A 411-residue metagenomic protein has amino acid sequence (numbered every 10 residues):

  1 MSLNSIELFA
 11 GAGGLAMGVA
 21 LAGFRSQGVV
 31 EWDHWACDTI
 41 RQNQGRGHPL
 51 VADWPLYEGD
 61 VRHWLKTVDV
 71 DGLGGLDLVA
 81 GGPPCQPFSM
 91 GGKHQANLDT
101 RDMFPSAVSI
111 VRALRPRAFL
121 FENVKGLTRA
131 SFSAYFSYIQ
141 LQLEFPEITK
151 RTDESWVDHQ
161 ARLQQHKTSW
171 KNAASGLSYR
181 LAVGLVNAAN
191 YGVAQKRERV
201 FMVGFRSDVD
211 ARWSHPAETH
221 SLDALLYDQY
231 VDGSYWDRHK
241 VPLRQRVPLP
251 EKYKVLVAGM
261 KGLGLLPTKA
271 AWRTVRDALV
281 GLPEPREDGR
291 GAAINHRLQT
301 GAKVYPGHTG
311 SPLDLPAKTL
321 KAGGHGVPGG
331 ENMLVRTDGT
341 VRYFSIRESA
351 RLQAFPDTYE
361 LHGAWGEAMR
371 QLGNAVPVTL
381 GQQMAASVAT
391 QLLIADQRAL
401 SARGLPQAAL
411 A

Functional and structural regions predicted by a protein language model:
S5-V19, V61, L73-G91, A118-V124 (+4 more regions): Conserved proline-anchored active-site loop of SAM-dependent methyltransferases that bridges a beta-strand
S26-Q27: Short beta-strand element of Class I
V30-H34, E122-N123: Conserved acidic E/D residue at the C-terminus of a beta-strand in Rossmann-like folds
D33, P55-H63, L185-A189: Conserved acidic residues
H34-T39, M103: Conserved short alpha-helix immediately C-terminal to the canonical SAM/SAH-binding motif I of Rossmann-like
T39-V70: S-adenosyl-L-methionine
T67-L76, F88-G310: Class I S-adenosyl-L-methionine
L265-A411: C-terminal target-recognition/interaction regions appended to catalytic cores
